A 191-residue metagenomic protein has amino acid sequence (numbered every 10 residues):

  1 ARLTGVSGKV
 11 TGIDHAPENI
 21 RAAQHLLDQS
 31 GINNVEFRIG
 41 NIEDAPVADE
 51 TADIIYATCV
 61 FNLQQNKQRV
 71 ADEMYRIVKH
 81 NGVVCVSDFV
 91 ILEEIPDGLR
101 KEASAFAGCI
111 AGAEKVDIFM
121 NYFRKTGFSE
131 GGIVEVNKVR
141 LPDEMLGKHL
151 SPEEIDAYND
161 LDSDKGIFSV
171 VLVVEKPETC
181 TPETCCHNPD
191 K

Functional and structural regions predicted by a protein language model:
A1-D44, R69: Class I SAM-dependent methyltransferase SAM/SAH-binding core
T4-G5, L63-Q65, V78-H80: Helix-to-beta-strand junctions that scaffold the AdoMet/dcAdoMet cofactor pocket in Class I SAM-dependent enzymes
E43-I55: A short acidic, Gly/Pro-enriched loop at the edge of an enzyme's catalytic core that lines a small-molecule cofactor
D53-N66: A short SAM/SAH-binding and catalytic strip from SAM-dependent methyltransferases
Q68-V83: A short glycine-rich, Lys/Arg-flanked "PGG" loop and its adjoining helix->strand segment in the class I
V90-I110: Short, glycine-/aromatic-enriched active-site segment of Class I SAM-dependent methyltransferases
A111-G127: Short alpha-helix
T126-K191: C-terminal lobe and adjacent flexible extensions of AdoMet/dcAdoMet transferase-like proteins
